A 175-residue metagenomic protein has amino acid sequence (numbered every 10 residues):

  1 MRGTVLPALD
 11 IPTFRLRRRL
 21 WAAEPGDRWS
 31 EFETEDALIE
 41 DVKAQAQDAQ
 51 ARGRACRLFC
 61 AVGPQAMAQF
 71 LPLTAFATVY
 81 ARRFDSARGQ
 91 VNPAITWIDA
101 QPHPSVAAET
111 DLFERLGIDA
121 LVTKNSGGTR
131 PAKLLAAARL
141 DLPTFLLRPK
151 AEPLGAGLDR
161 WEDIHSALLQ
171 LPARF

Functional and structural regions predicted by a protein language model:
M1-Q45: Glycine/small-residue-rich loop that forms an oxyanion/phosphate-binding "nest" at active or ligand-binding sites
M1-R19, V106-A138: Phosphate-bearing ligand-interacting subdomains that bind or position ATP/ADP/UDP/GDP/NAD(P) or nucleotide-linked
L9-D10, P25, T74-A75, V91-P93 (+1 more regions): Short, structured coil segments at secondary-structure junctions
R15-R17, R82, L146-R148: Generic beta-sheet signal
R17-W21, P64-A66, R83-G89: Short, polar loop motifs at secondary-structure junctions
V42-A77: Internal active-site segments that recognize and position negatively charged phosphoryl groups and nucleotide moieties
P72-P102: Histidine/lysine/aspartate-rich catalytic loop segments that bind and position anionic ligands
L116, K124-A136, T144-F175: C-terminal functional extensions of proteins
